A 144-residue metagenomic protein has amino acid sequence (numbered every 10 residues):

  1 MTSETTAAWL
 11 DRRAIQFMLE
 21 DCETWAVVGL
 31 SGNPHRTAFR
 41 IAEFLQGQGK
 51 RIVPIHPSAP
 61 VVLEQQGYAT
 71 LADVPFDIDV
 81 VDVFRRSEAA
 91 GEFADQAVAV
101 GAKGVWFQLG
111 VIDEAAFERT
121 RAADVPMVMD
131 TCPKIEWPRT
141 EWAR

Functional and structural regions predicted by a protein language model:
M1-C22: Short N-terminal or domain-adjacent regulatory/targeting segments
A26-V28: Conserved beta-strand elements of the Class I
S31-H35, E43-L63: NAD(P)-binding Rossmann-fold cofactor-contacting core
Q48-K50, V100-V105, A123-V125: A short helix->loop->beta-strand "cap" motif at the edges of active sites that frequently abuts
L71-V111: Mid-chain, well-packed structural core segment of small domains
L109-E136: Rossmann-fold NAD(P)-binding glycine/threonine-rich loop
E136-R144: A charged, well-structured terminal subsegment
